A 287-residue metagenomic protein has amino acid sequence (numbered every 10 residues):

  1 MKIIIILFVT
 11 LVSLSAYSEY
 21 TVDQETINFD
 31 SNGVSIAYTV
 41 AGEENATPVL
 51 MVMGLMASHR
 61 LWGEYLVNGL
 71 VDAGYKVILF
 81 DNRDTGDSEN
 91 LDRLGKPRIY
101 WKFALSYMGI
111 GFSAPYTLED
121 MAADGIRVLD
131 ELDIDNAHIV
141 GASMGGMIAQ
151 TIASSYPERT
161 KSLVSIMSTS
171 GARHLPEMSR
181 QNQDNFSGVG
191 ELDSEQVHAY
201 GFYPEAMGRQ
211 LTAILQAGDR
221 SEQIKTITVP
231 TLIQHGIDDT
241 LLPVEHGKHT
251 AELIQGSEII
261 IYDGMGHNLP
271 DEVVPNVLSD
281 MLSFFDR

Functional and structural regions predicted by a protein language model:
V34-F103: Conserved HGGG/HGGXW glycine-rich cap/lid loop of the alpha/beta-hydrolase fold
G109-P115, E119-A137: Conserved acidic catalytic loop of the alpha/beta-hydrolase fold
M147-S154, L163-G190: Flexible "cap/lid" loop of the alpha/beta hydrolase fold
A206-Q223: Active-site nucleophile elbow and catalytic-triad environment of alpha/beta-hydrolase enzymes
I227, I233-H235: Short beta-strand/loop motif that positions the catalytic acidic residue of the alpha/beta-hydrolase fold
V229, P243-T250: Short alpha-helix in the alpha/beta-hydrolase fold that links the catalytic acid
D238-L242: Acidic catalytic loop of the alpha/beta-hydrolase fold
S257, I261-R287: Catalytic active-site module of serine/aspartate enzymes centered on a nucleophile-bearing elbow/loop
